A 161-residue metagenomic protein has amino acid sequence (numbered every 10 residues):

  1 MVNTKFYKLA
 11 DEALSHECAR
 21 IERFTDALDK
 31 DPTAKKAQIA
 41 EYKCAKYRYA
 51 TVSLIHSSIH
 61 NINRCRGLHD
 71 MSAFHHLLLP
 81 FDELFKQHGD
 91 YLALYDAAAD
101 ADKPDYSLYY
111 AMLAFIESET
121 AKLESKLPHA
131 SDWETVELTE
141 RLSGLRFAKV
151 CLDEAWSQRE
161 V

Functional and structural regions predicted by a protein language model:
F6-R23, R48-S58, L84-Q87, D105-L123: Short amphipathic alpha-helical heptad-repeat segments
K8, E12, I39-Y42, K46 (+4 more regions): Short, solvent-exposed segments of well-ordered alpha helices
F24-A40, R64-M71, A99-Y106, E124-V136: Charged, low-complexity interaction regions
E41, K46-S57, N61, L108 (+2 more regions): Alpha-helical oligomerization interfaces
S57-S58, C65-A99, P104-M112: Long, non-catalytic architectural segments outside compact domain cores
L78-Q87, Y91, A99-K103, S118 (+1 more regions): Amphipathic alpha-helical binding modules
